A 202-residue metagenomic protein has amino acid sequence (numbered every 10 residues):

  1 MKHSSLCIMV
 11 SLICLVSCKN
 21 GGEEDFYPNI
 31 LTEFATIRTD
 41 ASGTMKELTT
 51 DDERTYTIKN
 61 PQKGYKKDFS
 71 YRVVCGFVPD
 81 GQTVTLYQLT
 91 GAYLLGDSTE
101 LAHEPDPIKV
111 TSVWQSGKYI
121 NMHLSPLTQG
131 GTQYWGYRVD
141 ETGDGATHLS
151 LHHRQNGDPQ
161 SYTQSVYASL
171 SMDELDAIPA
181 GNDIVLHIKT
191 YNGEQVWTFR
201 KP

Functional and structural regions predicted by a protein language model:
M1-S5: Positively charged n-region of N-terminal signal peptides that target proteins for export
C7-I8, E24: Short helix-onset patch at the extreme N-terminus, typifying the N->h transition of secretory signal peptides
C14-S17: C-terminal motif of bacterial Sec signal peptides marking the signal peptidase cleavage site
K19-G22: Bacterial signal peptide processing site
P28-P202: First exposed extracellular module after export/assembly in secreted or surface-exposed proteins
